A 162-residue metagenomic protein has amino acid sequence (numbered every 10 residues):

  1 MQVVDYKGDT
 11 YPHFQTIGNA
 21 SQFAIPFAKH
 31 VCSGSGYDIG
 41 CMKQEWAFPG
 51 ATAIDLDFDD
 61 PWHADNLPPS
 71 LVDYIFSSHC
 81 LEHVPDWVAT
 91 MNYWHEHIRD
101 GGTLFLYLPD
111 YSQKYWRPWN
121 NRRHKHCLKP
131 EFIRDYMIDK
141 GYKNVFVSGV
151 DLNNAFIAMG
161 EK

Functional and structural regions predicted by a protein language model:
M1-D9: N-terminal, positively charged/glycine-rich alpha-helical extensions of SAM-dependent methyltransferases
T10-G18, P26, H30-V31, P85-K162: S-adenosyl-L-methionine-dependent methyltransferase catalytic module, highlighting the catalytic core
C32-K43: Conserved class I S-adenosyl-L-methionine
S35, G50, T103: Residues at the starts of beta-strands that form the adenosine-phosphate
M42-P69: Adenosine-cofactor binding site in Rossmann-like domains, unifying the SAM/SAH pocket of S-adenosylmethionine-dependent
F76: A conserved beta-strand element that flanks and buttresses the S-adenosyl-L-methionine
H79, H83: Histidine-centered divalent metal-coordination motifs
